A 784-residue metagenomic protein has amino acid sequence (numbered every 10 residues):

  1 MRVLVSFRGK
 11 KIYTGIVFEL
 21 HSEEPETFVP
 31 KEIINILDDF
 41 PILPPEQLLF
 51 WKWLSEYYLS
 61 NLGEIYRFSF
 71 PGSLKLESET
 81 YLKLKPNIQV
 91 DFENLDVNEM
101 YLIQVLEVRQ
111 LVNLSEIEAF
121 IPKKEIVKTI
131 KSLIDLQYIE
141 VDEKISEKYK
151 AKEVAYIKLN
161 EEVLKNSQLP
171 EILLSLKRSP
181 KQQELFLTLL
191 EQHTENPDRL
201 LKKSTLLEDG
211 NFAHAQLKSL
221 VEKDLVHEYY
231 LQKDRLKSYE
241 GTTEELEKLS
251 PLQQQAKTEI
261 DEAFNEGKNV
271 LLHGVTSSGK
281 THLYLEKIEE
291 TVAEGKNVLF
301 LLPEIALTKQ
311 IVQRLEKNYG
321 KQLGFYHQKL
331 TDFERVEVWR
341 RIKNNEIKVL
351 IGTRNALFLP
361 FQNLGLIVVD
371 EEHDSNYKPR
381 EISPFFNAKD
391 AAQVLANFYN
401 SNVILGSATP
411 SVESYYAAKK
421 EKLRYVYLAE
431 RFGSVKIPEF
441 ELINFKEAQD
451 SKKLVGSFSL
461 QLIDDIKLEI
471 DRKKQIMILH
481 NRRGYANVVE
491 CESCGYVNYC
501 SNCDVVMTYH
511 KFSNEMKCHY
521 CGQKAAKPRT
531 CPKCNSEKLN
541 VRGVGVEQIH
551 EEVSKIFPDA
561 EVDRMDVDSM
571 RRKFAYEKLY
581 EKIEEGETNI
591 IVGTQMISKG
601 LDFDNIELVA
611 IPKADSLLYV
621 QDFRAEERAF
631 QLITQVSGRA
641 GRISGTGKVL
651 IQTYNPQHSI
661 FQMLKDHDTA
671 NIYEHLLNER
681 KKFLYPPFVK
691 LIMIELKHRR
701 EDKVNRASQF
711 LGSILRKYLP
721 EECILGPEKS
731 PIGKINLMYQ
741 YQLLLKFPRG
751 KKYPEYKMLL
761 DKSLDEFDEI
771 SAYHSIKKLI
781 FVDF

Functional and structural regions predicted by a protein language model:
R2, I12-T14, V154, A486-V488 (+5 more regions): Broad gene-expression machinery/nucleic-acid interaction feature
R2-L350, L357-S407, E421-V435, Y718 (+1 more regions): Accessory, non-ATPase domains that flank or precede helicase/AAA+ motor cores in DNA-metabolism machines
E244-K257, E266-E695, R700-N705, S730-P731 (+2 more regions): Inter-lobe coupling/hinge segments of SF2-like helicase ATPases
E245, G733-K746, F781-F784: Short, low-order "capping/linker" segments at domain edges
F557-A560, L715-C723, I770-H774: Short secondary-structure junctions
D702-R716: Extracytoplasmic/periplasmic
S713, K717-N736, K778: A carboxyl-terminal module marker
